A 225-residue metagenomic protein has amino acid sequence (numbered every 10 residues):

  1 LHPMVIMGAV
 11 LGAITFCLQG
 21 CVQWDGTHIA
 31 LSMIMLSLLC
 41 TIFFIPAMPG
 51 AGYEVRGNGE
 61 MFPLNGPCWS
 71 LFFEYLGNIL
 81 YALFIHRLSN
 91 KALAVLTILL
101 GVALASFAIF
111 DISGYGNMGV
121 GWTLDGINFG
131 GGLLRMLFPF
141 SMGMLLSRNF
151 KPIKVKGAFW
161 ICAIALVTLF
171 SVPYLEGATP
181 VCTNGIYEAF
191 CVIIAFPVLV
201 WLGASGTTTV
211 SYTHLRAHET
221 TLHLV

Functional and structural regions predicted by a protein language model:
M4-F73, A103-G119, G126, F190-A204: Membrane-interface helix-loop-helix regions
I6, L18, I79-L80, N149: Generic hydrophobic alpha-helical membrane-span motif
I14, G50-E54, F84-L88, G119-R216 (+1 more regions): Alpha-helical transmembrane segments in multi-pass integral membrane proteins
L38-I42, Y75, I79, L83 (+1 more regions): Hydrophobic alpha-helical segments of integral membrane proteins, encompassing both true transmembrane helices
E60-I85, G132, M136-F138: Function-critical hydrophobic alpha-helical transmembrane segments in multi-pass membrane proteins
A94-D111, C162-V167: Small-polar-interrupted transmembrane alpha-helices in polytopic inner-membrane proteins
